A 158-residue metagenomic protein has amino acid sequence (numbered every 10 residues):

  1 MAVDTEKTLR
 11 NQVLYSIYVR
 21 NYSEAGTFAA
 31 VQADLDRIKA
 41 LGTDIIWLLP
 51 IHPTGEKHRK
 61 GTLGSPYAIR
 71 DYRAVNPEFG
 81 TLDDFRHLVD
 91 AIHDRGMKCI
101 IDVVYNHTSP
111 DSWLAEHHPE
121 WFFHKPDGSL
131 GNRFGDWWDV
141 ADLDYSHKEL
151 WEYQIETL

Functional and structural regions predicted by a protein language model:
V3-Q12, Y22-E24, D36-D44, I51-L158: Substrate-binding/active-site clefts of carbohydrate-active enzymes
F28-L35: Short amphipathic alpha-helical segment that frequently serves as the phosphate-/nucleotide-binding helix
